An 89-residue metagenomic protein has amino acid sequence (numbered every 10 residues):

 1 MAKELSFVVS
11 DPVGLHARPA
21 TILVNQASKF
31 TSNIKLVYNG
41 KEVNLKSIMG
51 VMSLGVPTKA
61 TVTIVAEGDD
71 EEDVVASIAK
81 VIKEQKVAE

Functional and structural regions predicted by a protein language model:
A2-S6, T61-T63: Intrinsic-disorder/low-complexity, polar/charged segments enriched in Ser/Thr/Lys/Arg/Asp/Glu/Gln
V8-M49, S53-K59: Compact, glycine-rich, soluble single-domain proteins
G55-E89: C-terminal structural segments of small proteins and small subunits
